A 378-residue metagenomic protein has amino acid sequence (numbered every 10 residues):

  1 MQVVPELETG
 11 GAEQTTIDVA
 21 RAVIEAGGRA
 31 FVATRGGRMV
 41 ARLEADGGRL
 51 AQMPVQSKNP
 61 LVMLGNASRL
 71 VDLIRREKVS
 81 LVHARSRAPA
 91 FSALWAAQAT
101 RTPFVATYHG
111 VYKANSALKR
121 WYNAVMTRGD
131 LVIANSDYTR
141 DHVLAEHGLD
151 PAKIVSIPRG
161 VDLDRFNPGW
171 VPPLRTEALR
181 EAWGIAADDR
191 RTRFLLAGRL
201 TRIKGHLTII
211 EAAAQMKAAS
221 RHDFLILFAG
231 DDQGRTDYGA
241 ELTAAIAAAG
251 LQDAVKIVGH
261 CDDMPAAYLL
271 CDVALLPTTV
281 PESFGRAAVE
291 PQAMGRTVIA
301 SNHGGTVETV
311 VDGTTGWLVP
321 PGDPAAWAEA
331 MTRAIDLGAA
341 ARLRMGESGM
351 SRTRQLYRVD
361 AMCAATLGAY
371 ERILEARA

Functional and structural regions predicted by a protein language model:
G10-D18, T192, L196-Q215, I226 (+2 more regions): A conserved mid-protein helix/loop that constitutes part of the nucleotide-sugar donor-binding site
V32, T297-A300, V310: Short hydrophobic beta-strand element within catalytic cores of glycosyltransferases and related nucleotide-activated
A33-R38, V161, A197, L225-A240: Glycosyltransferase donor-sugar binding loop
A84-A90, Y108: Short His-centered aromatic/hydrophobic patch
Q98, F104-A134: A conserved, positively charged/aromatic
G234-E241, L251-C261, A267, W317-L318: Active-site donor-binding acidic/aromatic loop of nucleotide-activated sugar and phosphosugar transferases involved
D312-G313, W317-A325, T332-A339: Conserved acidic donor-binding segment of nucleotide-sugar-dependent glycosyltransferases
R333, A340-L356, A365-G368: A short, well-ordered alpha-helix in the C-terminal region of glycosyltransferases
